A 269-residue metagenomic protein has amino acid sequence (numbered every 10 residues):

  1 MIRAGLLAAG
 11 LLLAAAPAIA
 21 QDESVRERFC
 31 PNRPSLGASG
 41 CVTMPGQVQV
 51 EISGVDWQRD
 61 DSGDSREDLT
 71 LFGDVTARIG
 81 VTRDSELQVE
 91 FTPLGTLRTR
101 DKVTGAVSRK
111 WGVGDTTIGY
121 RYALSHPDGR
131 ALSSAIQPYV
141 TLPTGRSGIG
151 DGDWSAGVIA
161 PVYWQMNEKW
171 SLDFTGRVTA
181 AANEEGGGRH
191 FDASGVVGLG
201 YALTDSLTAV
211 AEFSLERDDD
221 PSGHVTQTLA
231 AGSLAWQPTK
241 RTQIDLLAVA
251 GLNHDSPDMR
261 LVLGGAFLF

Functional and structural regions predicted by a protein language model:
M1-L7: Bacterial N-terminal signal peptides that target proteins for export
A14-P17: N-terminal signal peptide c-region/cleavage motif recognized by signal peptidases
A20-F269: Transmembrane beta-barrel domains of Gram-negative outer membranes and organellar outer membranes
